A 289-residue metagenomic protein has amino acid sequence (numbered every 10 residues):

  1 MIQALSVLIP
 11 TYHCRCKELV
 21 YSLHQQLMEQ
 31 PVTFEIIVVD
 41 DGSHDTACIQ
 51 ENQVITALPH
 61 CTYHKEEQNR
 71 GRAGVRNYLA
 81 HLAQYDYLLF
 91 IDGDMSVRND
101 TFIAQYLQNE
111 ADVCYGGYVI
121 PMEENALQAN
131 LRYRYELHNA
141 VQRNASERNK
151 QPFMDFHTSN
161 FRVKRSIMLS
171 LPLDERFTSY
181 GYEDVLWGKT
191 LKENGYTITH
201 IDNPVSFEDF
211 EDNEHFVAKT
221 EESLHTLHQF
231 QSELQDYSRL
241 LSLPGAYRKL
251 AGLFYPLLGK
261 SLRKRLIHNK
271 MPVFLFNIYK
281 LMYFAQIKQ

Functional and structural regions predicted by a protein language model:
L23-K65: Acidic donor-binding segment of Leloir-type glycosyltransferases
E66-A83: Glycine-rich, basic loop-to-helix element that forms the pyrophosphate-binding segment of sugar-nucleotide handling
L88: Short aromatic/hydrophobic "clamp" motif used to bind/position activated sugar donors
D100-N130: Conserved donor NDP-sugar-binding/catalytic core segment of glycosyltransferases
G117, Y133-F153: Short, flexible, basic/aromatic active-site loop/helix in glycosyltransferases
S179-W187: Acidic donor-binding loop at a coil-to-helix junction in glycosyltransferase catalytic cores that engages
N194-K219, S223-Q231: Active-site donor/metal-binding and catalytic loop motifs of nucleotide-sugar-dependent glycosylation enzymes
E222-H225, D236-Q289: Non-catalytic, C-terminal membrane-associated alpha-helical segments of glycosyltransferases
